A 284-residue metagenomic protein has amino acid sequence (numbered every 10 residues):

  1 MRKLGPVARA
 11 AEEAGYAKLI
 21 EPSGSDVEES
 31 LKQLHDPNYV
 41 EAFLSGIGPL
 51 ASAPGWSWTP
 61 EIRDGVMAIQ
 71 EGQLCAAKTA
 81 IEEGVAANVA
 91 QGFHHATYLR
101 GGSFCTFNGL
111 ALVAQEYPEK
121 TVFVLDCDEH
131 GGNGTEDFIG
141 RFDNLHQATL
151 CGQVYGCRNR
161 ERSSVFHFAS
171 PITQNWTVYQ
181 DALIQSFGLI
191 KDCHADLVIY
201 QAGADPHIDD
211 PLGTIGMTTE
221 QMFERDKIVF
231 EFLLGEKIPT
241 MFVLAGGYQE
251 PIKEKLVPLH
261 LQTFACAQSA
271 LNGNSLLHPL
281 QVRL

Functional and structural regions predicted by a protein language model:
M1-A111: Metal-dependent C-N hydrolase catalytic cores
M1-V7, E220-D226, V257: Well-ordered, non-membrane alpha-helical segments in soluble/globular domains
A14-Y16, L233-K237: Short helix-capping segments at alpha-helix termini
K18-L19, N144-H146, P239: Conserved beta-strand segments of alpha/beta enzyme cores
L74, K78, A87-G235, E250 (+2 more regions): Conserved alpha-helical scaffold segments that buttress catalytic/binding sites
P239-G246: Short acidic/histidine-rich active-site segments
G246-E254: Short, flexible active-site recognition loops that position polar ligands and cofactors
A270-L284: Acidic/charged, solvent-exposed loop-and-adjacent secondary-structure segments enriched in E/D, K/R, S/T, and G/P
